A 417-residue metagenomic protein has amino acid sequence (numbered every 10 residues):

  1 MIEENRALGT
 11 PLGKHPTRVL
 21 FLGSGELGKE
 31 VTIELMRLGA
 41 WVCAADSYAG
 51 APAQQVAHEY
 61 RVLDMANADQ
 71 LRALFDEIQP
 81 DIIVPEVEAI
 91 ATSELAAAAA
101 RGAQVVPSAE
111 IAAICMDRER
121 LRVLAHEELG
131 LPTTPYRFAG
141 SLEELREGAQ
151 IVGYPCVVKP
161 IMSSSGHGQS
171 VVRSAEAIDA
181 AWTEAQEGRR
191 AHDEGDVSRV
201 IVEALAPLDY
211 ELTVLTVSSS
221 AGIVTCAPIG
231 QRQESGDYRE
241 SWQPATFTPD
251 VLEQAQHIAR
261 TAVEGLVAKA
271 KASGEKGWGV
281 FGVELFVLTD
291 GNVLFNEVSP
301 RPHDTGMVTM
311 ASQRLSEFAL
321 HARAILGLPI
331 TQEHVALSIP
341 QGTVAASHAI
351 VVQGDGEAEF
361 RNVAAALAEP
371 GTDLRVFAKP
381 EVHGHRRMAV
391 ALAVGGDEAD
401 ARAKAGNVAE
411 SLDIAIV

Functional and structural regions predicted by a protein language model:
M1-V123, E143: ATP-binding N-terminal substructure of ATP-dependent carboxylate-amine bond-forming enzymes
E3, R323-V417: Peripheral (often C-terminal) accessory segments that flank ATP-dependent C-N-forming ligase machineries
S47, C226-P228, R375-E381: Short beta-strand/turn micro-motifs at beta-sheet edges
I114-T213, V217-G265: Active-site nucleotide/adenylate-binding loops and adjacent lid/helix of ATP-dependent enzymes
V217-S219, F286-L288, F377: Short beta-strand micro-motifs enriched in acidic
V224, F281, V293-E297: Protein kinase-like catalytic core scaffold
Q254-V283, T289, S299-D355: Active-site "cap" helix and flanking loop/linker of ATP-utilizing ligase/carboxylase catalytic domains
